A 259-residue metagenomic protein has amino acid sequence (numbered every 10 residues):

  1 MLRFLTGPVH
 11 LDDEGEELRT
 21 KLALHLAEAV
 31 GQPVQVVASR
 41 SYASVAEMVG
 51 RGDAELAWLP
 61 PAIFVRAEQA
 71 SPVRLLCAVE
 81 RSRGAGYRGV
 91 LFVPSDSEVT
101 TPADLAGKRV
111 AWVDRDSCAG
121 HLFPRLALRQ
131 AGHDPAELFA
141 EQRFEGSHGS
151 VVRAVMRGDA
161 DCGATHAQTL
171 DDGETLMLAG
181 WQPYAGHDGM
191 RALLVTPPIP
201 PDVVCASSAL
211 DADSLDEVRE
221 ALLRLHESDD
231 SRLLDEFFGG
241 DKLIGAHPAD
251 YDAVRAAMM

Functional and structural regions predicted by a protein language model:
L2-F4, H10-E17, K21, I199 (+2 more regions): An extracytoplasmic/periplasmic, membrane-proximal ligand-sensing/linker region
R3-A29, S39, A62, G86-R153 (+2 more regions): Bilobed "Venus flytrap"/periplasmic-binding protein-like clamshell domains and structurally analogous long
Q35, R40-S44: Central regulatory/effector-binding core of bacterial HTH transcription factors
A43-A57, A70, A103, S147-T169: Short helices/loops that flank or line small-molecule/ion binding pockets
S44, I63-F64, T169-L170, D250: Alpha-helix capping/helix-boundary segments
E47-D104: Acidic, polar ligand-binding/catalytic clefts
R115-D211: Pocket-lining segment of extracytoplasmic ligand-binding domains
